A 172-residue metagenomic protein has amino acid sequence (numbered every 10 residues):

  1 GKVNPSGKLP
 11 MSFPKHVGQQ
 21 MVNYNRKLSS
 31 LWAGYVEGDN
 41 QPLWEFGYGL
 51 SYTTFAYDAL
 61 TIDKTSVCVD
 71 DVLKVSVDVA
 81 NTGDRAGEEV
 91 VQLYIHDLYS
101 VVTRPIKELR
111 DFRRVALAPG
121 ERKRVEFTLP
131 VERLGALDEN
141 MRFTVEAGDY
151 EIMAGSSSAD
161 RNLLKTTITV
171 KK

Functional and structural regions predicted by a protein language model:
G1-E88, Y94-H96, A147, E151-G155 (+2 more regions): Secreted, periplasmic, or luminal enzymes acting at the cell surface/secretory milieu
A56, T61, D78, D111-A118 (+2 more regions): Generic structural detector for well-ordered beta-strands
V72, Y94, E108-R110, R142-T144 (+1 more regions): Short intrinsically disordered coil segments
V72-K74, R122-E126, L163-K165: Intrinsic-disorder/low-complexity, polar/charged segments enriched in Ser/Thr/Lys/Arg/Asp/Glu/Gln
A86-L93, P105, D138-E139: Short, hydrophobic/aromatic beta-strand segments
V101-L137, M141: Intrinsically disordered, low-complexity Pro/Gly/Ser/Thr-rich segments with frequent PxxP/GP/PP motifs and embedded
P130-K172: Terminal connector regions
